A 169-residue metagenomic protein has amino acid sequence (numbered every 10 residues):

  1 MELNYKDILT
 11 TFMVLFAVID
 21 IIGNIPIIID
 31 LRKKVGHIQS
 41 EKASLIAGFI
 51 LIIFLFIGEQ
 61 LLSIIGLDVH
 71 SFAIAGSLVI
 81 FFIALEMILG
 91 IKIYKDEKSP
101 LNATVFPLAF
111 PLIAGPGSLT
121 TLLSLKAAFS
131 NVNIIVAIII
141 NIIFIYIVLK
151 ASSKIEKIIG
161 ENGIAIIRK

Functional and structural regions predicted by a protein language model:
M1-A17, G90-L108: Small-residue-enriched transmembrane helix starts and helix-helix packing motifs in multi-pass inner-membrane proteins
M1-I8, Q60-G66, S124-N133: Helix-coil boundary and interhelical linker segments in multi-pass alpha-helical membrane proteins
K6-I22, V69-I80, V132-I145: Structural signature of hydrophobic alpha-helical transmembrane segments
D7-I52: Juxtamembrane transmembrane-helix termini in multi-pass membrane transport proteins
N24-V35, A84-E97, L149-I164: C-terminal ends of transmembrane helices
H37-L62, F129-I159: A small-residue-rich subset of transmembrane alpha-helices
E41-L89: Membrane helix-loop-helix hairpins that form the core translocation module of multi-pass transporters
I46-F54, I80-F81, N102-T120, R168-K169: Small-residue-rich segments of transmembrane alpha-helices in multi-pass membrane proteins, especially helix faces
